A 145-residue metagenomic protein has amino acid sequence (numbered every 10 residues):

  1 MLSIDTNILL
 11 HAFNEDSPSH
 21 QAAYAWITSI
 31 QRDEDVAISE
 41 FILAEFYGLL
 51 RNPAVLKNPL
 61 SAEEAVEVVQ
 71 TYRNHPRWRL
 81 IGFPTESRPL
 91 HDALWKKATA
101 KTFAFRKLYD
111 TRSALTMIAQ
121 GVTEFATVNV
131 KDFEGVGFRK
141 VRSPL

Functional and structural regions predicted by a protein language model:
M1-I38, L50-E67, K131, G135: Short, well-structured N-terminal submotif of metal-dependent ribonuclease cores
D5, R106-K107, N129, L145: Histidine- and aromatic-rich ligand-binding microenvironments
D33, R77-V128: Active-site neighborhoods of divalent-metal-dependent phosphate/nucleic-acid chemistry enzymes
I38-A44, L108: Aromatic- and histidine-enriched alpha-helix N-cap/loop-to-helix transition segments that scaffold the rims
L50-E86, H91-L94: Active-site-proximal, substrate-binding regions of enzyme catalytic domains and RNA-binding/basic surfaces
P53-K57, T99, S143-L145: Short, hinge-like loop/turn segments at secondary-structure boundaries
E134-L145: Short, basic/aromatic-enriched C-terminal tail that caps enzymatic domains
